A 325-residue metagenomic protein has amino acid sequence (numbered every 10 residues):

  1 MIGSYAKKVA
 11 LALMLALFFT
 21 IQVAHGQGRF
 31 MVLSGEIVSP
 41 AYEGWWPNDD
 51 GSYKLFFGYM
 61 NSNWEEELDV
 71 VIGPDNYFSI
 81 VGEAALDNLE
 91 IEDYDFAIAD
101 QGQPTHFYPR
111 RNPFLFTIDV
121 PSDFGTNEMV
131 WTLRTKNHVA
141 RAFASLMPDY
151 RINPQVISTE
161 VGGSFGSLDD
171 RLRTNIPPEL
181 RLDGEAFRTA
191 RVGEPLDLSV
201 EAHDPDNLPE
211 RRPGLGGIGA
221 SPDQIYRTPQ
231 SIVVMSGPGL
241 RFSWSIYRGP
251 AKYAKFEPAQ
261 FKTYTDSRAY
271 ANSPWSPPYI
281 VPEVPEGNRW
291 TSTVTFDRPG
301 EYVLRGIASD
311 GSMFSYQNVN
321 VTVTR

Functional and structural regions predicted by a protein language model:
A10-T20: Bacterial N-terminal signal peptides
P47, V294-R298: Residue-level recognition of secondary-structure-to-loop junctions
Y59-N63, R188-R191, L196, A202-P209 (+4 more regions): Extracellular acidic, Ser/Thr/Pro-rich low-complexity tracts
F78, A85-L86, E210-T295: Exoplasmic/lumenal beta-rich domain surfaces
D119-L168, E301-V303, G311-F314: Ser/Thr/Pro-rich, low-complexity mucin-like regions that serve as glycosylated stalks/linkers or repetitive adhesive
L146-A186, L196, L208-E210: Proline-centered linker/hinge motifs at extracellular inter-domain junctions
S315-V323: C-terminal edge beta-strand
